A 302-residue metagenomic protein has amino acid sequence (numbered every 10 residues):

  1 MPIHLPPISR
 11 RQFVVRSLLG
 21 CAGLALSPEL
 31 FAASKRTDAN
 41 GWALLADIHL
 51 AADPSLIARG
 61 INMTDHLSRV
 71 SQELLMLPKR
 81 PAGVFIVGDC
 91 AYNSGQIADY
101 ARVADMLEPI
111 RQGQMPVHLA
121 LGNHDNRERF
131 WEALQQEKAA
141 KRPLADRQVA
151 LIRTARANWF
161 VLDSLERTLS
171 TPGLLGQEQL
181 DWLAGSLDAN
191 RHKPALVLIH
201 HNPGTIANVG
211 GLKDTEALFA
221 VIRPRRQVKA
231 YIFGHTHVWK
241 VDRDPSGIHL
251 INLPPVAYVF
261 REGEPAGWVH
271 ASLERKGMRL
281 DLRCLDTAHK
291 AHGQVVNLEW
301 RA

Functional and structural regions predicted by a protein language model:
M1-P7, Q12-A32: N-terminal export signals
L18, D53, G95-Q96, E128-R129 (+1 more regions): Short N-terminal helix/helix-N-cap motif within the alpha/beta-hydrolase-1
A32-Y100, H192: N-terminal active-site segment of His-dependent metallophosphoesterases
S34, Q96-A184, A189, P194 (+3 more regions): Extended active-site neighborhood of metal-dependent phosphoesterases/phosphodiesterases
R36, S272-A302: A short C-terminal boundary segment appended to hydrolase-like catalytic domains
L45-A46, V84-G88, V117-G122, L162 (+3 more regions): Active-site neighborhood of phospho(di)ester-bond hydrolases with catalytic His/Asp-centered motifs
I48-A51, C90-N93, N123-R127, L165-T168 (+3 more regions): Solvent-exposed loop/turn segments at secondary-structure junctions within structured extracellular/periplasmic domains
N190-I206: Short acidic, glycine-rich surface-loop motifs adjacent to enzyme active sites
